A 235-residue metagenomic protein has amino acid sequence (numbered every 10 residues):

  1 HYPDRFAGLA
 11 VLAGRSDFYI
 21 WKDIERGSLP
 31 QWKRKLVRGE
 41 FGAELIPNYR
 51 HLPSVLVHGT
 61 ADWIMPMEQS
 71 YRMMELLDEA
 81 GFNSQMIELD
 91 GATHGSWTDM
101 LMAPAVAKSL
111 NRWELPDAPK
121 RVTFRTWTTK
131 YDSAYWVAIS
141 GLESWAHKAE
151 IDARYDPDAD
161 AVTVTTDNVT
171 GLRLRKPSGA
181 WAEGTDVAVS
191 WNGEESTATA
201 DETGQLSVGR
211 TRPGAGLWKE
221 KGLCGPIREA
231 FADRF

Functional and structural regions predicted by a protein language model:
Y2-F6, L77: Active-site catalytic pocket residues across diverse enzymes, especially alpha/beta-hydrolases
R5-F6, H51, N83, N168: Short loop/turn motifs at secondary-structure junctions
R5-I20: A conserved short beta-strand
A13, H58, V164: The conserved beta1-alpha1 loop
Y19-S96, P104-N111: The feature captures the conserved acid-bearing segment of alpha/beta-hydrolase catalytic domains
E75, E79-F235: Alpha/beta-hydrolase-fold serine-hydrolase catalytic core, especially in secreted/extracellular enzymes
